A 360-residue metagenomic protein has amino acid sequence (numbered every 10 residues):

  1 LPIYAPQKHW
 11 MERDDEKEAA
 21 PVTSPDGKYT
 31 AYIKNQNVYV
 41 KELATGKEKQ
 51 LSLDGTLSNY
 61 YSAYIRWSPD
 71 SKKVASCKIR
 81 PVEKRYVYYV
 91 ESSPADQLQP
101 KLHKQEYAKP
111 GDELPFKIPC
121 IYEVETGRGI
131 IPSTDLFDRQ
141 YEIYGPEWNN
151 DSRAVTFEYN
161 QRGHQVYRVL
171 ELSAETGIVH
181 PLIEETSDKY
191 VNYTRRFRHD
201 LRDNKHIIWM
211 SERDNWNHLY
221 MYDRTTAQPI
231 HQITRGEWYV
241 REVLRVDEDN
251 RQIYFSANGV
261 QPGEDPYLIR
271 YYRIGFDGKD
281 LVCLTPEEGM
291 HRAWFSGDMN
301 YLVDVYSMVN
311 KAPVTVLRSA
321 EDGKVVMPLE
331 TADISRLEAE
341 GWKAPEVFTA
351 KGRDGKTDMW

Functional and structural regions predicted by a protein language model:
L1-W10, L51-R66, S76-S133, E321-L337: Predominantly five- to eight-bladed beta-propeller fold
P2-S58, R139, Y144: A conserved hydrophobic secondary-structure block that centers on an alpha-helix together with its immediately flanking
I3-A5, E12, A75-I79, K84-R85 (+10 more regions): Non-catalytic accessory segments flanking enzyme active sites
E18-A19, S62-D70, I143-W148, T194-K205: Signature of short aromatic-glycine-proline-rich micro-motifs recurring in repeat-based ectodomains
T23, G27-Q36, A75-P81, K109-E113 (+11 more regions): Beta-strand C-termini and the immediately following turn/loop, strongest in propeller blades
Q36, G46, K117, Q165-Y167 (+6 more regions): Repetitive beta-architecture junctions, highlighting loop-to-beta-strand starts across blade-like repeats
L43-G46, V124-G127, A174-G177, R224-A227 (+2 more regions): Short loop/turn segments that connect beta-strands within beta-propeller blades
G46-G55, G127-L136, V179-E184, P229-I233 (+1 more regions): Blade-edge beta-strand/turn elements of extracellular beta-propeller and related beta-sheet repeat scaffolds
